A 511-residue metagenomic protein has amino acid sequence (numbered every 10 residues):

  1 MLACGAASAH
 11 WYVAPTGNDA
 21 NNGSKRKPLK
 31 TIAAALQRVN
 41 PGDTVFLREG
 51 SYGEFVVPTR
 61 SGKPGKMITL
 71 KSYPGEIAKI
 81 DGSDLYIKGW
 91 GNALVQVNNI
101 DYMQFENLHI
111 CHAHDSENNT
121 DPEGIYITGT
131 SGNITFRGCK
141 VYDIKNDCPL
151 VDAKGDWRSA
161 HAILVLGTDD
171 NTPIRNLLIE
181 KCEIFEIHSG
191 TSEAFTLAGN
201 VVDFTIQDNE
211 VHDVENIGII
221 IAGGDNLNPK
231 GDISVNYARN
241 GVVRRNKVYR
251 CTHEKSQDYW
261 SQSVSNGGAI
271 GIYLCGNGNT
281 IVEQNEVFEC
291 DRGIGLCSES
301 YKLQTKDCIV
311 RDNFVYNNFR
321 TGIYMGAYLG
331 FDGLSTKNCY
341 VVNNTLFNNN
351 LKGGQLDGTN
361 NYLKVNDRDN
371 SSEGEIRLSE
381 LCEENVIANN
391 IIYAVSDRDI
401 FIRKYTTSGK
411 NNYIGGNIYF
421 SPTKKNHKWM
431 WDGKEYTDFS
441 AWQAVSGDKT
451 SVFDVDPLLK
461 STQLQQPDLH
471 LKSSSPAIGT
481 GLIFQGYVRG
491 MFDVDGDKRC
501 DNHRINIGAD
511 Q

Functional and structural regions predicted by a protein language model:
M1-H10: Bacterial Sec-dependent N-terminal signal peptides
P15-E54, W442, D495, R499-C500 (+1 more regions): Acidic Gly/Asp/Thr-rich repetitive segments characteristic of extracellular carbohydrate-active and adhesion proteins
T16-A20, G50-Y52, P74-E76, L351 (+4 more regions): Acidic glycine-/aspartate-rich tracts in secreted/extracellular proteins
A33, Q37-T44, G53-T69, K79-E106 (+3 more regions): Extracellular beta-strand-rich solenoid/capping regions of secreted or surface-exposed proteins that bind or remodel
Y52-P58, G82-L85, G89-A93, H114-E123 (+14 more regions): Short glycine/acidic-rich loop motifs that flank beta-strands on beta-rich extracellular proteins
F55, T59, I281-V287, K302 (+1 more regions): Predominantly extracellular beta-rich ligand-binding scaffolds that present long acidic/polar faces for carbohydrate
M67, Y73-I77, D101-H112, G132-K145 (+11 more regions): Right-handed parallel beta-helix
A441-Q511: C-terminal accessory segments
